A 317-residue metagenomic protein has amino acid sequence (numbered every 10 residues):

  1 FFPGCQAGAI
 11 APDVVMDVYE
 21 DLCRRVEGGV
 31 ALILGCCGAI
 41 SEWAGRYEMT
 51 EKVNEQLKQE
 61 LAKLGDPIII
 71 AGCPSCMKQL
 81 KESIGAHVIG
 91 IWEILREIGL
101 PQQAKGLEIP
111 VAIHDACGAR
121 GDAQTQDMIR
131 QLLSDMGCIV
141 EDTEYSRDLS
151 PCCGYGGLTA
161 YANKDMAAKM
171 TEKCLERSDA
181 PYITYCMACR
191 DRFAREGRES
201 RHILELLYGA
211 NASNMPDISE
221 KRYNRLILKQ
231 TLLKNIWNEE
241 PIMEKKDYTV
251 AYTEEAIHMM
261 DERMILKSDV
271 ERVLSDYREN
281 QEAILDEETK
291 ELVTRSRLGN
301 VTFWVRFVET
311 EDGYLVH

Functional and structural regions predicted by a protein language model:
F1-E244: Iron-sulfur cluster-binding electron-transfer modules in prokaryotic oxidoreductases
Y223, L228-H317: Ribonuclease/tRNase effector modules and their secretory precursors
